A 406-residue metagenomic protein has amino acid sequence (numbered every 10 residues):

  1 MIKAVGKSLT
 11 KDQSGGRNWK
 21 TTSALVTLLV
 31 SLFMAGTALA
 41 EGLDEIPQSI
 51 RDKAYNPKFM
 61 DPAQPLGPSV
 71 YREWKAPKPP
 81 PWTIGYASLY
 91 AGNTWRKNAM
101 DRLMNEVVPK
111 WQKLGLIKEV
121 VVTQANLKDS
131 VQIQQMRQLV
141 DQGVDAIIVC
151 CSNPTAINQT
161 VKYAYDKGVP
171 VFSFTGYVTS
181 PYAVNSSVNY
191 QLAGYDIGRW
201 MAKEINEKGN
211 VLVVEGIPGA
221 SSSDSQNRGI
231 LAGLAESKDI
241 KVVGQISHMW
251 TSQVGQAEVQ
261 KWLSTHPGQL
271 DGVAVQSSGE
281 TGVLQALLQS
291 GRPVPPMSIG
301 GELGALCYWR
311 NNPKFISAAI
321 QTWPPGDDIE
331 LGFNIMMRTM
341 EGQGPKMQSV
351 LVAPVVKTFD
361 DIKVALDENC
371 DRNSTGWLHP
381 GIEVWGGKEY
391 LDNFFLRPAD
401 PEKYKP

Functional and structural regions predicted by a protein language model:
S23-A35: Bacterial N-terminal signal peptides
A40-W82, G233-L234, E330-P406: Hinge/cleft segment of the Venus flytrap/periplasmic-binding protein
E45, Y55-V107, V121-Q134, C150-P154 (+2 more regions): Extracytoplasmic "Venus flytrap"
A63-Y71, Q132, N185-V211, S225 (+3 more regions): Hydrophobic alpha-helical segments within soluble ligand-binding/sensing domains
I84-S88, G92, L103-V107, Y195-Q245 (+1 more regions): An alpha-beta-alpha
K110-A125, V211-V213, L234-Q253: Short beta-strand elements in bilobed, periplasmic/extracellular small-molecule ligand-binding domains
L139-D141, A146-Y165, I230, G244 (+2 more regions): Hydrophobic alpha-helical
P154-L192, K203, N210, G304-Y308 (+1 more regions): Flexible loop/hinge segments that line or gate small-molecule binding clefts
